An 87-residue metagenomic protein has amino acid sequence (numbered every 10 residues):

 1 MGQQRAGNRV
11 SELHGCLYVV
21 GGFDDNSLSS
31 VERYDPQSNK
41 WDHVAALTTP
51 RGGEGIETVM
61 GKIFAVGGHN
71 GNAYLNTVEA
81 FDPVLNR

Functional and structural regions predicted by a protein language model:
M1-R87: Kelch-like beta-propeller repeat domains
